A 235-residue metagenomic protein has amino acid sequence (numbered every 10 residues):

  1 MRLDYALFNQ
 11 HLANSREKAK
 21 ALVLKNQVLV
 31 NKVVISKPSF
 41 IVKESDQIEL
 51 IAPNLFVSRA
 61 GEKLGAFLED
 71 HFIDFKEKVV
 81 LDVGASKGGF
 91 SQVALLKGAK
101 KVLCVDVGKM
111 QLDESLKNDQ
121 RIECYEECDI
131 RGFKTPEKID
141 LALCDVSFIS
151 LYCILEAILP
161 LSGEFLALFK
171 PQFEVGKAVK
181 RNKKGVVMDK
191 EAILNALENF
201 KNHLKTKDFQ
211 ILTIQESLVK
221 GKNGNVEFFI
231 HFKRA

Functional and structural regions predicted by a protein language model:
M1-D46, V79: A basic, amphipathic helix-loop patch mediating RNA/tRNA/ribosome contacts
K76-S86: Conserved class I S-adenosyl-L-methionine
K87-G98: Conserved SAM-binding loop of SAM-dependent methyltransferases across substrates and taxa, primarily the Class I
L103-L151: S-adenosyl-L-methionine
Y152-L166: A short glycine-rich, Lys/Arg-flanked "PGG" loop and its adjoining helix->strand segment in the class I
S162-G176: Conserved beta-strand signature within the Rossmann-like core of class I S-adenosyl-L-methionine
Q172-Q215: C-terminal substrate-binding/active-site "lid" region of AdoMet-derived donor-dependent transferases
E216-A235: Core SAM-dependent methyltransferase catalytic element
